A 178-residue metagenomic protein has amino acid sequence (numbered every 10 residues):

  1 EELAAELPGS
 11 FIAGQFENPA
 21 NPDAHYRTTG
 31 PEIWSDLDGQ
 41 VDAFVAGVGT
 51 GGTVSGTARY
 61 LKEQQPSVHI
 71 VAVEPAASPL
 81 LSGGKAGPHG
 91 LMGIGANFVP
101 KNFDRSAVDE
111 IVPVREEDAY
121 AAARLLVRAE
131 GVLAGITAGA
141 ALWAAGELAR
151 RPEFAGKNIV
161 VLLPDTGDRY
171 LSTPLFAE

Functional and structural regions predicted by a protein language model:
A4-G9, E63-I136, P174-E178: Active-site/ligand-binding loops adjacent to catalytic centers
L7-V48, R105, E117-V132: Active-site/ligand-binding-proximal alpha/beta "capping" segment
F11-A13, V45, V71, V112 (+1 more regions): Hydrophobic/aromatic beta-strand patches that form the interior of the parallel beta-sheet core in alpha/beta enzyme
E17-A20, G49-G52, E74-P79, K85-A86 (+4 more regions): Glycine-rich beta-alpha junction loops
S35, R59, E63, W143-R151: Short, well-ordered alpha-helices that flank and scaffold nucleotide-derived cofactor binding pockets
Q40, E63-A72, L148-N158: Phosphate-handling active-site elements
G47-A58, T137-A145, Y170: Short glycine/serine/threonine-rich phosphate/pyrophosphate-binding segments that cradle anionic phosphate groups
G146-E178: Phosphate-binding loop/pocket of nucleotide- and phosphate-handling active sites
